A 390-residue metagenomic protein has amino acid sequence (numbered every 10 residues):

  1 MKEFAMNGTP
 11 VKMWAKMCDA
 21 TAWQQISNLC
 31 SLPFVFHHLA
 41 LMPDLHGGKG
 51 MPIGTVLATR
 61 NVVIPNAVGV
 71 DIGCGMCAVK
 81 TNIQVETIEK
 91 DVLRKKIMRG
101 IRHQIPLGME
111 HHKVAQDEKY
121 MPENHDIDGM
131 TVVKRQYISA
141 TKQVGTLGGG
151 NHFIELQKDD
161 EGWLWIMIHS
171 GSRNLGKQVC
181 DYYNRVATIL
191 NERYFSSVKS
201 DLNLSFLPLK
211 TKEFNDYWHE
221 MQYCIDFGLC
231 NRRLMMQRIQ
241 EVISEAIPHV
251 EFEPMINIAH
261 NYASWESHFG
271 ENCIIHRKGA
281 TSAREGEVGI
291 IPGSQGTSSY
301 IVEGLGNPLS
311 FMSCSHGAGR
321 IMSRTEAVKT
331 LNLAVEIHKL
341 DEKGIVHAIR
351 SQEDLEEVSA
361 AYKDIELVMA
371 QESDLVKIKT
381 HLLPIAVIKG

Functional and structural regions predicted by a protein language model:
K2-Q25, F34-L39, G47-I53, L57 (+3 more regions): Domain-length cofactor-binding catalytic modules of enzymes
C30: Beta-strand elements of modular eukaryotic interaction domains
A67-I127: A generic, well-ordered mixed alpha/beta core segment in the N-terminal half of proteins
